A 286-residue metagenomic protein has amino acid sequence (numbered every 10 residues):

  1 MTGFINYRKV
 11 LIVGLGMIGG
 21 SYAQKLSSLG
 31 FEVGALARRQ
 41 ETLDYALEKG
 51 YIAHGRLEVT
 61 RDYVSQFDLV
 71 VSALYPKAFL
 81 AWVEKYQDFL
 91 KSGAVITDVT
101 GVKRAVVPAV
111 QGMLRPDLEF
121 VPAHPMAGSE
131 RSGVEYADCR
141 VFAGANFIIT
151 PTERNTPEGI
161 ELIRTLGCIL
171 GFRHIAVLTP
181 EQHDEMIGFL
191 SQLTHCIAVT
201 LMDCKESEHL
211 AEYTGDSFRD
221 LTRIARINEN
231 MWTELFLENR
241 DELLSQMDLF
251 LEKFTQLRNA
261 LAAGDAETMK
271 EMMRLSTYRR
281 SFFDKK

Functional and structural regions predicted by a protein language model:
M1-V64: NAD(P)+-binding Rossmann beta1-loop-alpha1 motif at the extreme N-terminus of oxidoreductases
N6-K9, G93, G144: Phosphate-coordination loops involved in phosphoryl transfer and adenosine-cofactor binding
K9, E32-V33, E119, N146 (+1 more regions): Residues at the starts of beta-strands that form the adenosine-phosphate
T60-L90, A94-T97: Rossmann-like NAD(P)-binding element
E84-E135: Rossmann-like NAD(P)(H) cofactor-binding subdomain of soluble oxidoreductases
C139-I224: Internal alpha-helical scaffold of NAD(P)-dependent oxidoreductase catalytic cores
H209-S276: Interdomain hinge/lid region at the active-site interface of Rossmann-like NAD(P)-dependent oxidoreductases
